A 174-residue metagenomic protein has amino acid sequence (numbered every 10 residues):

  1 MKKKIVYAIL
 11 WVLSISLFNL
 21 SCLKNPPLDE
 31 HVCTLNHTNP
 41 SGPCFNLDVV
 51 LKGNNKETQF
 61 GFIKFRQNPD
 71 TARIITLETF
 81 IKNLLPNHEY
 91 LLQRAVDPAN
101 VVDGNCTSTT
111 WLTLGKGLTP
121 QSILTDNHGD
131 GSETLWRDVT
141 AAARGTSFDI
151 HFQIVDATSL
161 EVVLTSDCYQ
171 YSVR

Functional and structural regions predicted by a protein language model:
M1-I9: Bacterial N-terminal signal peptides that target proteins for export
V12-L13: Sec-dependent N-terminal signal peptides
F18-S21: C-terminal motif of bacterial Sec signal peptides marking the signal peptidase cleavage site
N25-R174: N-terminal leader/targeting pre-sequences
